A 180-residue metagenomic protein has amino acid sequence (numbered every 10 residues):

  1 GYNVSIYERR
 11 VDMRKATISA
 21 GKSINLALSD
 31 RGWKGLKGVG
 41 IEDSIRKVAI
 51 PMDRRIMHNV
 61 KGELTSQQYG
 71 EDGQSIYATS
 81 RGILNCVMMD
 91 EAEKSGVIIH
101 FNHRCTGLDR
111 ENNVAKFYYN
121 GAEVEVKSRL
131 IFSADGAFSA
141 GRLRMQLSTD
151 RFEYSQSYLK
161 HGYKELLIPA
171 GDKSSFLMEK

Functional and structural regions predicted by a protein language model:
G1-G21: Glycine-rich FAD pyrophosphate-binding loop
Y2, I41, V97: Short phosphate-binding/catalytic loops that engage adenosine nucleotides
D12-M13, E63, S139-A140: Active-site loop signature of alpha/beta-hydrolase-fold enzymes
A16-E91: Active-site-adjacent segment of FAD-dependent monooxygenases/related oxidoreductases
P51, E93, D109-E111: Structural motif
E93-T106: A conserved beta-strand/loop element that lines the FAD pocket in flavoprotein oxidoreductases
G107, N112-K180: Conserved FAD-binding catalytic core of PHBH/FMO-like flavoproteins
